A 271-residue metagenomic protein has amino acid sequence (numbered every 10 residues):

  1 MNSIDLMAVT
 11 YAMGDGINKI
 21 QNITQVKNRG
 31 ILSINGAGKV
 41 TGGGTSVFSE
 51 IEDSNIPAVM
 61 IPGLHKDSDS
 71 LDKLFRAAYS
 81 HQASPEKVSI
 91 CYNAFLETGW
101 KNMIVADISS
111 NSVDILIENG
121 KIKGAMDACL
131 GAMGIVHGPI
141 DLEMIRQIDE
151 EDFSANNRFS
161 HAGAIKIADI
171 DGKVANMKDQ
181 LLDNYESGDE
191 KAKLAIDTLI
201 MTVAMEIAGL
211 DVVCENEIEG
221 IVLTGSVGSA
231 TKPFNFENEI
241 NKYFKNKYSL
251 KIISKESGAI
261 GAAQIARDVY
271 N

Functional and structural regions predicted by a protein language model:
L6-A8, M103-D107, V222: Short glycine-aspartate micro-motif
M13-M103, N119, K123, D127-A128 (+1 more regions): Nucleotide/phosphate-binding catalytic cleft detector across ATP-hydrolyzing and phosphate-transferring enzymes
A78-V88, A106-S109, L250-G258: Active-site nucleophile and cofactor-binding loops and adjacent substrate-binding regions of central metabolic enzymes
A106-S112, I117-G120, G225-V227: A short acidic Gly-Thr/Ser loop motif
V113-V174: Glycine/GP-enriched mid-protein hinge/lid loop-to-helix segment characteristic of carbohydrate kinases
S154-N216: Adenine-nucleotide phosphate-binding core of ATP-dependent small-molecule kinases
N216-I240: Glycine-rich phosphate-binding loops at beta-strand->alpha-helix junctions
G228, N235-E239, K245-N271: Glycine-rich phosphate-binding/hydrolytic loop that grips phosphoryl groups
